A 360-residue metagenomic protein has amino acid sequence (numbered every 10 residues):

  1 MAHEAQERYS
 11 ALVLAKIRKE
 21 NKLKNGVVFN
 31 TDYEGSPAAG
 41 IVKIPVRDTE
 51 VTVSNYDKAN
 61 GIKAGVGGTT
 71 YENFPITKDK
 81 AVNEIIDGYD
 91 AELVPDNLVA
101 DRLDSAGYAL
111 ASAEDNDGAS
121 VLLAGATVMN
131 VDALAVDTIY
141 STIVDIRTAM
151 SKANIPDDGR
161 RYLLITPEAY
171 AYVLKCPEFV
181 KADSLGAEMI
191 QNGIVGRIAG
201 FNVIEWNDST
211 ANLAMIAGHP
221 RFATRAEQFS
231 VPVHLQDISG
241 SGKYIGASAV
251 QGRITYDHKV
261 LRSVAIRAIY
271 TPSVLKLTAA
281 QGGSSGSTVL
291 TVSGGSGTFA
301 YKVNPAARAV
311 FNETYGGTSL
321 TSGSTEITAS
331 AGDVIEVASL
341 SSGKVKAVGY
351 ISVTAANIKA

Functional and structural regions predicted by a protein language model:
M1-E72: N-terminal "assembly arms/tails" that initiate or stabilize quaternary assembly in self-assembling proteins
A38, S151-V231: Extended oligomerization regions of viral-like shell subunits
T49, Y71, I76-L93, L98 (+1 more regions): Structured, hydrophobic secondary-structure cores that serve as assembly/anchoring elements
G88-I155, A268-T271: Alpha-helical scaffold segments that mediate packing/assembly in large oligomeric complexes
V292-G297: Short glycine/proline-centered coil/turn motifs in the loop regions of extracellular beta-sandwich domains
T321-V334: Surface-exposed, short loops/turns at beta-strand junctions within beta-sandwich domains
V334-L340: Extracellular recognition modules
K344-I358: Extracellular fibronectin type III
